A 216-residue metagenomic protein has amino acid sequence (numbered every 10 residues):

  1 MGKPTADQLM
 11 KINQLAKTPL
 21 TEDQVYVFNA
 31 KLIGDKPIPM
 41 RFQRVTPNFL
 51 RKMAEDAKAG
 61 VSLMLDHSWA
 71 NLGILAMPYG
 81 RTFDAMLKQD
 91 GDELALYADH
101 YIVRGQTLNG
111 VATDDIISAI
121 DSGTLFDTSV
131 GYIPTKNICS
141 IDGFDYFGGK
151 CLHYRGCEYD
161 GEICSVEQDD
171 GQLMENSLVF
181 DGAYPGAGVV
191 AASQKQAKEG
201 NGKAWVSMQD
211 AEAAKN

Functional and structural regions predicted by a protein language model:
M1-A213: Signature of dsDNA virion morphogenesis modules
